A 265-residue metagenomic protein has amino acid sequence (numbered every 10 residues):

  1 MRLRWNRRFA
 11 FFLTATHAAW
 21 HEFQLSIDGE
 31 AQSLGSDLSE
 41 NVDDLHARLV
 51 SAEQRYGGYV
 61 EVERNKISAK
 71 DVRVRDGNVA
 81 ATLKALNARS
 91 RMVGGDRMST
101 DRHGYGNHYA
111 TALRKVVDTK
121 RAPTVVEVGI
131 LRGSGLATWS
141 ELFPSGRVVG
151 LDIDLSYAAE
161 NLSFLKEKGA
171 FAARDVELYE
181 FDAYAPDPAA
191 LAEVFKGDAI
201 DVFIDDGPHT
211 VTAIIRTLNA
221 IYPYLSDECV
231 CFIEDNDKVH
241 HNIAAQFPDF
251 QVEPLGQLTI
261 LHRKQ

Functional and structural regions predicted by a protein language model:
R2-V202, P208-I233, D237-Q265: A short alpha-helical cap/connector motif
